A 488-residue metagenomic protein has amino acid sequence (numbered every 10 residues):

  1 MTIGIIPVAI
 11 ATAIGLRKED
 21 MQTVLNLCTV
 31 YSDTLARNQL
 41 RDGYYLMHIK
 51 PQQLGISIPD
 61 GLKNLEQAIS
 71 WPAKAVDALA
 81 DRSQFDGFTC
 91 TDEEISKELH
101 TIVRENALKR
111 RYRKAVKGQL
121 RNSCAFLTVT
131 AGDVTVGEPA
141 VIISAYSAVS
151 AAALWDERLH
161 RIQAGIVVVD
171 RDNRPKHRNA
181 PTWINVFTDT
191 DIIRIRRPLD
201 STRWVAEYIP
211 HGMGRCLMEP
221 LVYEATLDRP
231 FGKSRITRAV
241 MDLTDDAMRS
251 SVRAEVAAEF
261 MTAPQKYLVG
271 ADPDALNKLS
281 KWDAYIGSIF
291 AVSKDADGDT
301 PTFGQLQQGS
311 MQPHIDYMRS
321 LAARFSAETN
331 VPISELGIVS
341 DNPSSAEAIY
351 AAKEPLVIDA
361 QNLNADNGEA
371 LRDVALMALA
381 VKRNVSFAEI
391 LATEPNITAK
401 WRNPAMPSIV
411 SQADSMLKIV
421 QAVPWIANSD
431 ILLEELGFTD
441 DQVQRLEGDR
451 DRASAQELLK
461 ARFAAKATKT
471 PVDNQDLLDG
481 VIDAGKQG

Functional and structural regions predicted by a protein language model:
M1-A145, R462, L478-G488: Extended, helix-rich architectural segments
A13, M21, T135, P139-I143 (+5 more regions): Charge-rich, acidic-biased intrinsically disordered regions
K109-S123, L127-T128, A254-E259, S310-I409: C-terminal amphipathic alpha-helical
R113, L120-R121, F126-S234: Extended, regular secondary-structure scaffolds
W204-A351, K400, P404: Extended, charged amphipathic alpha-helical segments
I338-S345, F438, Q442-Q456: Short linear loop/turn motifs
M406, S415-A422, I426-L446: Membrane-proximal bilayer-interacting regions
E447-G488: Extended, compositionally biased alpha-helical segments that mediate assembly or anchoring
